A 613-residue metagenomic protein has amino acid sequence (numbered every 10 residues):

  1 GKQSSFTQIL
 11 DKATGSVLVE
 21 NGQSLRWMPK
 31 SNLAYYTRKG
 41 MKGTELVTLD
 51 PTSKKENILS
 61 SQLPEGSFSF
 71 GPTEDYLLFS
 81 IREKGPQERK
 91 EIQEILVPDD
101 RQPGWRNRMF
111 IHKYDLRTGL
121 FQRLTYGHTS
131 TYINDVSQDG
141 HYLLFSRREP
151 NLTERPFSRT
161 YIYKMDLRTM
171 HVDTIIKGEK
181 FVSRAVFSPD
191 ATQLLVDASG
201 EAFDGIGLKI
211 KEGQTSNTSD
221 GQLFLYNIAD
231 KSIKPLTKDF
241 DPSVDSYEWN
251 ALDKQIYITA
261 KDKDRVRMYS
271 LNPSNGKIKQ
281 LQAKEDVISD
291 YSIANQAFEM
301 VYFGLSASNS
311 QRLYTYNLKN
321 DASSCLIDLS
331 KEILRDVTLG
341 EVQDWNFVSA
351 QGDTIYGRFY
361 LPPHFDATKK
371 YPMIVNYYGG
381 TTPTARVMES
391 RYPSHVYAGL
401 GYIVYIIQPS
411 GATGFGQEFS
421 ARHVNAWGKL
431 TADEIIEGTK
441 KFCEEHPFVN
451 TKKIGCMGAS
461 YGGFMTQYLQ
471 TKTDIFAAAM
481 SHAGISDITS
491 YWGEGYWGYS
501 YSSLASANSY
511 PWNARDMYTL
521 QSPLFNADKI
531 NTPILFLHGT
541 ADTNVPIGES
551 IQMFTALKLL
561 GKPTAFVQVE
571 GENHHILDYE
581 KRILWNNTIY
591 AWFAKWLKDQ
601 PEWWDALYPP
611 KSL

Functional and structural regions predicted by a protein language model:
G1-F6, T37-V47, S61-G66, S80-F110 (+9 more regions): A flexible loop/linker signature enriched in serine peptidases of the S9 family
D11-K39, E179: Blade-loop segments of beta-propeller domains
K12-T14, D50-K54, D115-G119, D166-M170 (+3 more regions): Short loop/turn segments that connect beta-strands within beta-propeller blades
G15-V19, K55-S60, L120-T125, H171-I176 (+2 more regions): A short beta-strand motif characteristic of beta-propeller blades
L25-L33, F68-Y76, N134-Y142, A185-L194 (+4 more regions): Blade-terminus and WD-like Trp-Asp/Gly-His loop motifs, strongest in beta-propeller folds
L78-I81, Q87-R89, G104-I111, Y132 (+8 more regions): Non-catalytic accessory segments flanking enzyme active sites
L116, I406-L613: Active-site-proximal cap/loop segments of hydrolase catalytic domains
L329-K452, A459, G493-G498: Cap/lid segment of the alpha/beta-hydrolase catalytic domain
